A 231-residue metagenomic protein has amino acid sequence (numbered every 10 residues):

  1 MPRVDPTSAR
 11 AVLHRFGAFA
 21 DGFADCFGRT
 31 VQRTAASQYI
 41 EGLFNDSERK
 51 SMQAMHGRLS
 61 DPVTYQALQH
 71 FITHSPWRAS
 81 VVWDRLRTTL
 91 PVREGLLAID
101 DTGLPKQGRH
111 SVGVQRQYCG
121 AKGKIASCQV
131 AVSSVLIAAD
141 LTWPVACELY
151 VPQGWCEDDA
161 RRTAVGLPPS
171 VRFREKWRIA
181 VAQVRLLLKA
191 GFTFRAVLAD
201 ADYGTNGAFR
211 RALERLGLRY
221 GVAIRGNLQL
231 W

Functional and structural regions predicted by a protein language model:
M1-F27: Basic, low-complexity segments
C26, E41-N45, R58, G120-A121 (+2 more regions): Short, charged/polar micro-motifs that form catalytic or ligand-binding hotspots
F27, V31-R109, R219-G221, Q229: Electropositive nucleic-acid engagement tracts
Q38, Q129-V132, R178-R185: Short, contiguous clusters of charged residues that form electrostatic/catalytic patches at enzyme active sites, used
V63-A67, C156-L167: Gly-rich Lys/Arg/Thr-decorated short loops/hinges at beta-loop-alpha junctions or inter-strand turns that position
F71-Q153, D158: Active-site-proximal, Lys/Arg-enriched surface segment that forms a nucleic-acid-binding/basic interface patch
A160-W231: An internal, acidic/charged active-site-proximal segment that coordinates divalent cations and/or engages
